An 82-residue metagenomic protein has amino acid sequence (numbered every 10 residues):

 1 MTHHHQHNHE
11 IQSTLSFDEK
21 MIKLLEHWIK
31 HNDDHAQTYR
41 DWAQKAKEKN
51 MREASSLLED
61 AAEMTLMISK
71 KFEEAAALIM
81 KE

Functional and structural regions predicted by a protein language model:
M1-L15: Histidine-centered metal-binding segments
S16-D18, K71: Serine/threonine-rich low-complexity intrinsically disordered regions
D18-A54: Short, contiguous, helix-prone interaction/anchoring segments in small proteins
W28, A61-M64, I68: Amphipathic alpha-helix face/heptad-repeat signature
E48, I79-E82: Long amphipathic alpha-helical coiled-coil segments
S55-D60: Short, charged, amphipathic alpha-helical segments
T65-M80: Amphipathic alpha-helical coiled-coil segments
